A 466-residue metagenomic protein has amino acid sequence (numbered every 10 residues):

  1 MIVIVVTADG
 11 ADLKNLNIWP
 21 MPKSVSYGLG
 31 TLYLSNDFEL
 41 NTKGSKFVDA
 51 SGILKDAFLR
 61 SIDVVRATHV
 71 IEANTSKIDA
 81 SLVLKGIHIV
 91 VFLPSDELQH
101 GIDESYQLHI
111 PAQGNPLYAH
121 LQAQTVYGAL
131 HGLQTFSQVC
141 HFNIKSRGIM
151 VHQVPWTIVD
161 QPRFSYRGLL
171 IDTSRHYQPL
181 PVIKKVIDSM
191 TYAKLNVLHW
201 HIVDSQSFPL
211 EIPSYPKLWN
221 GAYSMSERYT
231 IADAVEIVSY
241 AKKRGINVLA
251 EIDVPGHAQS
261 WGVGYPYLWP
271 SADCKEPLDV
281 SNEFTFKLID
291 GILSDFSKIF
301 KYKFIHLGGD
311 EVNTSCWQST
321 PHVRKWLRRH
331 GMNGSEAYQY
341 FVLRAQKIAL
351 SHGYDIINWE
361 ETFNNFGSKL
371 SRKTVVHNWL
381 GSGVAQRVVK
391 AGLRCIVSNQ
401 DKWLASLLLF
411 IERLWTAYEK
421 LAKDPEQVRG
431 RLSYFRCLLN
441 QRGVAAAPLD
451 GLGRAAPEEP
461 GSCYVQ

Functional and structural regions predicted by a protein language model:
M1-R167, L350, D355-N365, L370 (+2 more regions): Acidic, contiguous N-terminal accessory segments
V48, Y177-P179, S205-P209, P255-W261 (+4 more regions): Flexible loop/turn segments at secondary-structure boundaries
L98-H306, T320, R344, I348: Feature activates predominantly on carbohydrate-active enzymes
T173, I202-D204, A250-V254, G309-E311 (+3 more regions): A cross-domain feature marking catalytic cores of carbohydrate-active enzymes and several ubiquitous metabolic/repair
D253, H257-A258, H306-V312, E361-G367 (+3 more regions): A glycine-rich phosphate-binding loop feature that marks nucleotide/adenosyl-phosphate handling sites
P266-T374, W379-L393: Active-site neighborhood of glycoside hydrolase catalytic domains
N364-R372, N378-A445: Conserved alpha/beta catalytic core and glycan-binding cleft of carbohydrate-active enzymes
